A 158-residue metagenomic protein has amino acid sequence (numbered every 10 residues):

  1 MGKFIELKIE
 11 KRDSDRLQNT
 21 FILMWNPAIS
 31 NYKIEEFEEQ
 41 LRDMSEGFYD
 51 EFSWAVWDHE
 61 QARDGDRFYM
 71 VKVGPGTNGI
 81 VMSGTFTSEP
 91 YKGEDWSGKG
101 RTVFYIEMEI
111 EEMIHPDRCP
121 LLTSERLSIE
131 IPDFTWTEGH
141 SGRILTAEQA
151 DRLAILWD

Functional and structural regions predicted by a protein language model:
M1-D64, S128, T146-D158: Compositionally biased, charged N-terminal/linker segments
D64-D66, M82: Short beta-strand or tight-loop elements that sit immediately N-terminal to catalytic metal-binding acidic residues
K72-T77: Short, charged beta-turn/beta-strand-edge "cap" motif at the junction between a beta-strand and an adjacent loop
G79-V81, T85-A147, D158: Aromatic- and Lys/Arg-enriched surface recognition patch
